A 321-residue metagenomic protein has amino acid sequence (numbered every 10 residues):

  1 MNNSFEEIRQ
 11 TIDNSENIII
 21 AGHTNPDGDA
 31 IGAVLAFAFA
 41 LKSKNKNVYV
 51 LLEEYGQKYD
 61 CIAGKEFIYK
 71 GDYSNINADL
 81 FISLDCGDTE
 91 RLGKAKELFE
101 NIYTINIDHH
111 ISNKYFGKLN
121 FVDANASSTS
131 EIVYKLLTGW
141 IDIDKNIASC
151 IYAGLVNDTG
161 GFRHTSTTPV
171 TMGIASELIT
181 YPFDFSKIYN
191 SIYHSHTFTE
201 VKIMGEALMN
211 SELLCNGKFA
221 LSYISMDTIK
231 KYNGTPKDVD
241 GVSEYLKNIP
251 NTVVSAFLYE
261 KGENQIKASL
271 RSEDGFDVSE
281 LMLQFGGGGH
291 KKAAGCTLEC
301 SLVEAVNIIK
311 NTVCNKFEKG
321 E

Functional and structural regions predicted by a protein language model:
M1-E6, E97-T104, A124-V133: An acidic intrinsically disordered interaction segment
N2-E7, D85-G87, K135-T138: Short, motif-level signal for alpha-helix interfacial/capping segments enriched in acidic residues and aromatics/proline
N2-N25, A30-D60, G71-L80, N157-Q284 (+1 more regions): Hydrophobic helix-and-loop "lid/oligomerization" segment in the mid-to-C-terminal part of catalytic domains
F37-A38, L98-N101, V122-D123, G173: Glycine-rich, phosphate-binding/catalytic loops in enzymes
K65, Y69-L119: Active-site cofactor/cluster-binding pocket
K65-Y69, V122-N125, E273-D274: Short, hinge-like loop/turn segments at secondary-structure boundaries
K70-D72, K94-K96, N120-D123, I141 (+2 more regions): A generic local secondary-structure boundary/capping motif
I107-I174: Short alpha-helices
